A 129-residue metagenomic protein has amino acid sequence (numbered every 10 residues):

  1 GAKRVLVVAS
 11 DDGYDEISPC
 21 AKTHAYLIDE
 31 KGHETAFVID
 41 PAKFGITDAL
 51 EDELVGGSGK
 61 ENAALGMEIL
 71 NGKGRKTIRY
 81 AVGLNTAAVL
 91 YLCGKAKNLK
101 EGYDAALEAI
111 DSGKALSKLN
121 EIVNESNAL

Functional and structural regions predicted by a protein language model:
G1-L129: Glycine-rich anion-binding loops and their surrounding alpha/beta cores
